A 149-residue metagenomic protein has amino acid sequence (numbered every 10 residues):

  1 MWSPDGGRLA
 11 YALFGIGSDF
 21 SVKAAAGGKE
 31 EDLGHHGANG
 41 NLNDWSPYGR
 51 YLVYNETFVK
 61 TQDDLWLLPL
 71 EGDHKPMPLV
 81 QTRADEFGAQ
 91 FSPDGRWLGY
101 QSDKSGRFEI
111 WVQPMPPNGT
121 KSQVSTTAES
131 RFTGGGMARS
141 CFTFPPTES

Functional and structural regions predicted by a protein language model:
D5-L33, N41-L42, P47-P78, R96-W97 (+2 more regions): Beta-propeller blade-edge and WD-like acidic-aromatic loop motif
H36-G40, T82-F87, P117-G119, T126-F132: Short coil/turn segments at the loop-to-beta-strand junctions that recur within blades of beta-propeller repeat folds
F87-G88, G99: Short helix-to-loop capping/linker segments positioned immediately adjacent to catalytic or ligand/cofactor-binding
